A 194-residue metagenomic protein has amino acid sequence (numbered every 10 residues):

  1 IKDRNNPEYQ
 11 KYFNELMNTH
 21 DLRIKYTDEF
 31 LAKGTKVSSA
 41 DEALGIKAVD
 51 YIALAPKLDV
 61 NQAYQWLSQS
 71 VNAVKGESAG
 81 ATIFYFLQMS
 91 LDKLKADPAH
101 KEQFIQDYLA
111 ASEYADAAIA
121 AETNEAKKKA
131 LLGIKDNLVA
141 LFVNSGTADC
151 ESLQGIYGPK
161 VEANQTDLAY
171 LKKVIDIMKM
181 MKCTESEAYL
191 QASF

Functional and structural regions predicted by a protein language model:
I1, C150, C183: Functionally engaged cysteine thiol sites
I1-M89: Post-signal peptide N-terminal segment of secreted/secretory-pathway proteins
E8, E15, Q103, T123-A130 (+2 more regions): Non-membrane alpha-helical secondary structure
E8-T27, L58-V74, D97-A120, K135 (+3 more regions): Alpha-helical repeat scaffolds
K25-A40, K57, N72-F84, L94 (+4 more regions): Short solvent-exposed coil/turn linkers within tandem alpha-helical repeat scaffolds
A48-I52, L87-D92, V139, Y157-G158 (+2 more regions): Conserved small-residue packing positions in alpha-helical repeats and bundles
L91-D97, A115, L138-S145: Non-catalytic, alpha-helical, charged scaffold/linker segments that couple or flank catalytic or architectural cores
A126-S145, D149-S152, I156-Y157: Hydrophobic/aromatic interaction determinants used to assemble and anchor large protein complexes
